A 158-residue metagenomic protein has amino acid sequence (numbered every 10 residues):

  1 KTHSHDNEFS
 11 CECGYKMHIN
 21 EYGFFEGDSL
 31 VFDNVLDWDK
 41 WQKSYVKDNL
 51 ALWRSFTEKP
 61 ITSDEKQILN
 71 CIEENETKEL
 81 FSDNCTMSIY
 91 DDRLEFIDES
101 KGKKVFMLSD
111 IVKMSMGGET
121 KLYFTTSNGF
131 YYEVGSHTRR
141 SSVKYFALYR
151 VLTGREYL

Functional and structural regions predicted by a protein language model:
T2-D33: Cys/His-rich short segments
F9-E12, F96, L122-T125: Generic recognition of long tandem-repeat/solenoid scaffolds
M17-I19, N84-D91, E133-V134: Broad, structure-driven detector of short, well-ordered beta-strand segments within folded domains
Y22, C71-E74, D92, E99 (+3 more regions): Generic structural motif
E26, T77-L80, I97, K101-K104 (+1 more regions): Short, surface-exposed beta-strand/loop "edge" segments at domain boundaries and coil↔beta transitions
G27-M87: Anionic N-terminal interaction surfaces
E76-K121: Phosphoinositide-binding peripheral membrane targeting modules
S109-L158: Acidic, Ser/Thr- and proline-rich intrinsically disordered linker/docking segments of eukaryotic scaffolds
